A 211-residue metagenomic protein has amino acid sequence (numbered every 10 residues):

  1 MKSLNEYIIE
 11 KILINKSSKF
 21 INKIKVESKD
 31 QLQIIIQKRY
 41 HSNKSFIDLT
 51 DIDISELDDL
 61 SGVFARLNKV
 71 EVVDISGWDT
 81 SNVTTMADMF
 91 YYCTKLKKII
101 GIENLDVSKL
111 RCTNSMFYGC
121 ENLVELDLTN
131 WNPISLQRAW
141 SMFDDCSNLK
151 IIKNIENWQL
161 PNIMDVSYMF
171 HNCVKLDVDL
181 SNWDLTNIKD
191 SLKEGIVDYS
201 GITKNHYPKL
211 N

Functional and structural regions predicted by a protein language model:
M1-N211: Negatively charged
